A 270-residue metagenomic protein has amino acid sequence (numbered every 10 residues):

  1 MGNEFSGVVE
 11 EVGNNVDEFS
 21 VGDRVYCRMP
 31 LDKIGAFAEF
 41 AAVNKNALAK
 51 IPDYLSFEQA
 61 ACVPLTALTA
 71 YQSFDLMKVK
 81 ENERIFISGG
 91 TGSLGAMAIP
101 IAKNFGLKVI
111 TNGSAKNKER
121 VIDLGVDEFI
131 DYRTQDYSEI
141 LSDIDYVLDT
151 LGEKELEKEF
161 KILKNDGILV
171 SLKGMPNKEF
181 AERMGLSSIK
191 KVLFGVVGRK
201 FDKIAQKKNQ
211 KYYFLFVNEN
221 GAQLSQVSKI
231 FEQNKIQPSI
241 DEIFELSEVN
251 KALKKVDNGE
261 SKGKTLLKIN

Functional and structural regions predicted by a protein language model:
M1-I34: Glycine-rich beta-strand-centered segment in the early N-terminal region that forms part of a ligand/cofactor-binding
R28-G89: NAD(P)H dinucleotide-binding glycine-rich loop of Rossmann-like/cofactor-binding domains, especially the beta1-alpha1
P64-T134: Mid-domain Rossmann-like dinucleotide-binding core that forms the NAD(H)/NADP(H) cofactor-binding site
E139-Y146: A short acidic, Gly/Pro-enriched loop at the edge of an enzyme's catalytic core that lines a small-molecule cofactor
K154-Q233, I269: Glycine-rich phosphate-binding loop and adjacent beta-alpha segment of Rossmann(oid) nucleotide-cofactor-binding
V217-N270: C-terminal hydrophobic helical "lid"/dimerization subdomain of Rossmann-like NAD(P)H-dependent oxidoreductases
